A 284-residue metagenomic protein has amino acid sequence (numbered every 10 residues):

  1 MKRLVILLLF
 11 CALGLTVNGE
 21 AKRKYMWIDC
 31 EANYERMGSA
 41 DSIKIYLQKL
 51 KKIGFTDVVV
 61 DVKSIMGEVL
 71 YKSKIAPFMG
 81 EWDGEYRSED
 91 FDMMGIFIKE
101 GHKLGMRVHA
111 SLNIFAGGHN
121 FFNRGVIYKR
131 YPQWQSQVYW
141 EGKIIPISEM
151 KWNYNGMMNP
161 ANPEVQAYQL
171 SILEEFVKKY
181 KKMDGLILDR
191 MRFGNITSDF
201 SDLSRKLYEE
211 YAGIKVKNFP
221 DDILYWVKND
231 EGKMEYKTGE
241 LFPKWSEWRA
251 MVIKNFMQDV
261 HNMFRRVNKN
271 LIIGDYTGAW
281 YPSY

Functional and structural regions predicted by a protein language model:
L4-L13: Sec-dependent N-terminal signal peptides
E20-E68: N-terminal structural segment of carbohydrate-active enzymes
R23-M37, A110, F115-Y180, T238: Active-site-adjacent "subsite" loops/lids of carbohydrate-active enzymes
E35-I53, G80-K103, A167, V252-D259: Aromatic- and glycine-enriched glycan-recognition loops and surfaces that form the carbohydrate-binding subsites
F55-E89: Aromatic-lined carbohydrate-binding/catalytic grooves of carbohydrate-active enzymes
F55-V62, M66, M93-E149, I187-R192 (+1 more regions): Glycine-rich, aromatic-flanked loop segments that form ligand/cofactor-binding clefts across common enzyme folds
L70-E81, A116-K151, R190-M234: Aromatic- and acidic-residue-enriched segments that line the glycan-binding/catalytic groove of carbohydrate-active
R107-F115, I187-G194, W226, F242-Y284: Aromatic-lined carbohydrate-recognition surfaces of secreted/lumenal glycan-active proteins
